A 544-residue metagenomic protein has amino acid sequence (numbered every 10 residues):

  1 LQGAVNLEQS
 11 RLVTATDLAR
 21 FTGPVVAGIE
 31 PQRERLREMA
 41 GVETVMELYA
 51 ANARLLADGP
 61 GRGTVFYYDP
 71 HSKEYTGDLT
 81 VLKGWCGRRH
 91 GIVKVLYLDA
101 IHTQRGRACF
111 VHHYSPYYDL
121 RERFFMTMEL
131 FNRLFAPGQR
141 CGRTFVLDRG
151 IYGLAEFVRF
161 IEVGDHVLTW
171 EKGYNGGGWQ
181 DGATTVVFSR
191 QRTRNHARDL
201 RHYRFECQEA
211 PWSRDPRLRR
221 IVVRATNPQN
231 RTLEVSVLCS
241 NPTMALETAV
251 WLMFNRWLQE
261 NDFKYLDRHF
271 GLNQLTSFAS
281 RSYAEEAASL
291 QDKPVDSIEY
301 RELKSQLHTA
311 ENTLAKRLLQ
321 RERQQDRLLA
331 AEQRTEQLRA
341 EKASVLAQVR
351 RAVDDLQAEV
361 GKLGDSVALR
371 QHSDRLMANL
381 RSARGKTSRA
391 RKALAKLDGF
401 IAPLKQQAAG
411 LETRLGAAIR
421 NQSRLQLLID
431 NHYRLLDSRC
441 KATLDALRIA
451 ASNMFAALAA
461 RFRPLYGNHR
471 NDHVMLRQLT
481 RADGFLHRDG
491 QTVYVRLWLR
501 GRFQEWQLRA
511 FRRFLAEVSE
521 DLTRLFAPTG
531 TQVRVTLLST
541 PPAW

Functional and structural regions predicted by a protein language model:
L1, S10, P24, G28 (+7 more regions): Short, conserved catalytic/metal-binding motifs centered on acidic residues
L7-T22: DNA-recognition alpha helix
S10, E247-S280: Short amphipathic alpha-helical "interface-anchor" segments enriched in bulky aromatics
T16, P24-H102: Active-site-proximal, Lys/Arg-enriched surface segment that forms a nucleic-acid-binding/basic interface patch
C86-G138, L233-V235: Electropositive, glycine- and tryptophan-enriched low-complexity nucleic-acid-binding patches
Y118-W179: Domain-level cores of phosphate- or acyl-group-handling catalytic modules
V163-Q259, A378, A510-A516, E520-A543: An anionic, glycine-rich sequence signature occurring as long contiguous blocks
R194-Q208, E285, P294-W544: A short, flexible helix-boundary coil/loop motif
